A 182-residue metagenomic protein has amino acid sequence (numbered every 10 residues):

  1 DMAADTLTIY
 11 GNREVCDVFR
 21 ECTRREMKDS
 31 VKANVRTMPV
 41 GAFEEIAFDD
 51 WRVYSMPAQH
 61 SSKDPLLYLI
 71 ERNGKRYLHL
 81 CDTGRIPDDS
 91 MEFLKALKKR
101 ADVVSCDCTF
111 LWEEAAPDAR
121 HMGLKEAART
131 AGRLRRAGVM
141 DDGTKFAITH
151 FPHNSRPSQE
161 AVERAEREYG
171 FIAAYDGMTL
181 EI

Functional and structural regions predicted by a protein language model:
D1-D5, N73-R76, M140-K145: Short, surface-exposed connector motifs at secondary-structure boundaries
D1-M38: Active-site HxH/HxHxD metal-binding segment of metal-dependent hydrolases
I9, L78-H79, F146-I148: Structural beta-sheet core signal
I9, V53, Y68, D82 (+3 more regions): Divalent metal-coordination and catalytic microenvironments
V15-R20, N154-Q159, E181: Short, charged/polar "capping" segments at the starts of alpha-helices and the immediately preceding loops
N34-T37, V53, E166-A173: Active-site regions of enzymes building and remodeling cell-envelope glycoconjugates
T37-A96, G177-I182: Core dinuclear metal-dependent hydrolase active-site scaffold
I86-M178: Cap/insert and terminal regions of metallo-dependent hydrolase folds
